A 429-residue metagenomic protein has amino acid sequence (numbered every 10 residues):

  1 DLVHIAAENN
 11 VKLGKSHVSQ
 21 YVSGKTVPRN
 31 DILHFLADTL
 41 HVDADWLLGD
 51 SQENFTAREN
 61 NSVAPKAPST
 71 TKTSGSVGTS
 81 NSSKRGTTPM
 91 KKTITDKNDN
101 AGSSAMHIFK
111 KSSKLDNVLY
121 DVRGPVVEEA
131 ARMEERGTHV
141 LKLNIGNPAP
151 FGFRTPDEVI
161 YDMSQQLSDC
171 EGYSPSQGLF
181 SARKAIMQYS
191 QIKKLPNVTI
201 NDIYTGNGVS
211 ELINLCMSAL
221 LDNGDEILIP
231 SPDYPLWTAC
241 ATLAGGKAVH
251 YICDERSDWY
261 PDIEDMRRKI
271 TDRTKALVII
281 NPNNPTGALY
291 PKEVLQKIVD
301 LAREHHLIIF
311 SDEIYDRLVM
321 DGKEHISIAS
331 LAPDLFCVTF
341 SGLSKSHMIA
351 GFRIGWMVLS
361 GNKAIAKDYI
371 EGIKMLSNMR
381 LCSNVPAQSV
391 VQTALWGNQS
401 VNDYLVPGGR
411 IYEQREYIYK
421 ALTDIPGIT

Functional and structural regions predicted by a protein language model:
L2, I32-L40, L47-L48: Hydrophobic micro-packing sites on short alpha-helices
A7-P28, G49-D50: Recognition helix of helix-turn-helix/homeodomain-like DNA-binding domains that insert into the DNA major groove
G24-D38, N54: Short, basic-rich loop-to-helix N-cap that marks the start of a DNA-contacting helix
L48-N100: Short, charged recognition helix plus adjacent turn of helix-turn-helix-like nucleic-acid-binding domains
G102, M106-G208, L215, C382 (+2 more regions): N-terminal small-domain helix-loop-helix segment of the aminotransferase-like
A219-A241: Conserved PLP-anchoring active-site segment centered on the Schiff-base-forming lysine
D254-K323: Active-site phosphate-binding strand-loop segment of PLP-dependent enzymes
S330-G409, Y419-A421, I425: Conserved core segment of the aminotransferase class I/II
